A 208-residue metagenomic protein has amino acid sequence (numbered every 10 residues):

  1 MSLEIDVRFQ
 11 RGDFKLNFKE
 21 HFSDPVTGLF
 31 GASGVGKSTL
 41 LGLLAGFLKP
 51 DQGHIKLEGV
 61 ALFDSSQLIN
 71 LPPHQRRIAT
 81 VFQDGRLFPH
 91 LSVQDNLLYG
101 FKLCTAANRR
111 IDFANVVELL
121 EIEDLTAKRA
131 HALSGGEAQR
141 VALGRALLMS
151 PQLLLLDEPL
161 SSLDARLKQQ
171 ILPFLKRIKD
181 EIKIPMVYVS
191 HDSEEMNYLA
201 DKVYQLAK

Functional and structural regions predicted by a protein language model:
V60-S65, N108-L125, K176-R177: Conserved ABC ATPase "signature" region
L62-A79, L103: ABC ATPase NBD coupling module
R129-L133, E137-Q139: Conserved ABC ATPase signature
L143: Hydrophobic anchor residue at the start of the ABC signature
L148-Q152: A short, proline-enriched helix->beta-strand linker immediately N-terminal to the Walker B motif in ABC-type P-loop
L154-E158: Catalytic Walker B motif of ABC-type/P-loop ATPase nucleotide-binding domains
K183-V189: Conserved H-loop
